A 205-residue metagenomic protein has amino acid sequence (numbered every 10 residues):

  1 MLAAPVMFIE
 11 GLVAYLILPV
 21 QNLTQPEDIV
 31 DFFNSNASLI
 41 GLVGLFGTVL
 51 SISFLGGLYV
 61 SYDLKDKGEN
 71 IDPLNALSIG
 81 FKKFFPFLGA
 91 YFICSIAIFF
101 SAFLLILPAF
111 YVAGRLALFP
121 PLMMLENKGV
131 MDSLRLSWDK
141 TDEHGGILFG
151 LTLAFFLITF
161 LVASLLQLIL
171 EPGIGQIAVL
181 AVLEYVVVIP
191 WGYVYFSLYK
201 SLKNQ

Functional and structural regions predicted by a protein language model:
M1-Q205: Hydrophobic alpha-helical membrane segments
